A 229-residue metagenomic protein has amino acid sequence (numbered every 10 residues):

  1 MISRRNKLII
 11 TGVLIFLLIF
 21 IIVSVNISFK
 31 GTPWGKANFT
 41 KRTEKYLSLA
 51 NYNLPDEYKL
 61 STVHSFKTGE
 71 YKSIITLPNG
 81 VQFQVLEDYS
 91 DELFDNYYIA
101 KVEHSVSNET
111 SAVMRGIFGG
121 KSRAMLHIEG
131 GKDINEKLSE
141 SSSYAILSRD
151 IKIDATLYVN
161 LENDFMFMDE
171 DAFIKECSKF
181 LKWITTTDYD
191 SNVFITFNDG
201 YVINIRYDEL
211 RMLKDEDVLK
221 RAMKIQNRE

Functional and structural regions predicted by a protein language model:
M1-N6: Short, Lys/Arg-rich N-terminal segment immediately upstream of the first membrane anchor
K7-I27: Hydrophobic membrane-insertion alpha-helices, especially the h-region of bacterial N-terminal signal peptides
F20-T40, S90, F94-K101: N-terminal presequence-like segments and adjacent domain-start helices
I27-K59, V106-F118, E176-L181: Short, non-transmembrane alpha-helical segments in secretory-pathway proteins
L47-Y58, F118-L126, E136-L138, T185-Y189: Short secondary-structure junctions
P55-D88: Exposed beta-strand-loop-beta-strand "reactive/processing" segments of non-cytosolic proteins
V81-G130: Structured, soluble extracytoplasmic/luminal domains of envelope-associated proteins
E140-E229: Extracytoplasmic/periplasmic C-terminal soluble domains
